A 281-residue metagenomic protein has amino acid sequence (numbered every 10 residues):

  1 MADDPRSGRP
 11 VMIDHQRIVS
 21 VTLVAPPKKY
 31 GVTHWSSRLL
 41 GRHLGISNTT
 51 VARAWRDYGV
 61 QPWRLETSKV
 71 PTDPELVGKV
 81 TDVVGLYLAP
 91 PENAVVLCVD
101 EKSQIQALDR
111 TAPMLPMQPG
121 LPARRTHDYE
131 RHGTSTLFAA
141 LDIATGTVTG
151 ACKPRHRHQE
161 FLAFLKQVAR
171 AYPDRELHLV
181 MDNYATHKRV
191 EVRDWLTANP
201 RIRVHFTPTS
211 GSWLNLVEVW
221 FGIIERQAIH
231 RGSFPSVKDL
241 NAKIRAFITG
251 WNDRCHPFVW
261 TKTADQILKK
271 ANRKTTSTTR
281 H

Functional and structural regions predicted by a protein language model:
M1-M12, W55-P90, D109-P119: Basic, flexible linker segments flanking DNA-binding modules in nucleic acid-interacting mobile-element proteins
A2-T50, P90-P91: A short, amphipathic alpha-helix used for macromolecular contacts
V80-K166, K269-S277: Extended, low-complexity cationic-aromatic segments
D109, D239-H281: C-terminal domain-tail junction helix/linker
R124-Y129, A198-L216, G232-F234: RNase H-like polynucleotidyl transferase catalytic core
V148, V217-D239, G250-N252: Active-site proximal helix-loop segment of RNase H-like, two-metal nucleases, encompassing DDE(D)
R175-H187: Acidic/histidine-rich, metal-coordinating catalytic segments
